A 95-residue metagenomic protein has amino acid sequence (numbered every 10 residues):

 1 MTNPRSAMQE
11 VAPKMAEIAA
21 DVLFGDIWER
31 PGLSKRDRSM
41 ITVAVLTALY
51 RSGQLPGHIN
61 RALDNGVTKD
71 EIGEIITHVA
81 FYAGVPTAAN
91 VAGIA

Functional and structural regions predicted by a protein language model:
M1-S39, A48-Y50, P56-N65, E71 (+1 more regions): Acidic, glycine/proline-rich low-complexity segments that act as flexible tails and inter-domain linkers
D21, H78-V79: Generic intrinsically disordered, low-complexity segments enriched for polar/acidic and small residues
F24, F81-Y82: Aromatic side chains
G73-T77: Beta-strand segments within the central parallel beta-sheet cores of soluble alpha/beta enzyme folds
H78, G84-P86: Substrate/cofactor-recognition hotspot
